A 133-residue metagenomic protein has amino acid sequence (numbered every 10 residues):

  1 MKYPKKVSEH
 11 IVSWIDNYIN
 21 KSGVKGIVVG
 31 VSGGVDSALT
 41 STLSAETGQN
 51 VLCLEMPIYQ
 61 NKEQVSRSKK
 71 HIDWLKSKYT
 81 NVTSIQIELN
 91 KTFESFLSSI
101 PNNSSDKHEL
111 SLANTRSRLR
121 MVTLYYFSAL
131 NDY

Functional and structural regions predicted by a protein language model:
M1-Y133: ATP-dependent adenylation/nucleotidyltransferase module used to activate substrates
